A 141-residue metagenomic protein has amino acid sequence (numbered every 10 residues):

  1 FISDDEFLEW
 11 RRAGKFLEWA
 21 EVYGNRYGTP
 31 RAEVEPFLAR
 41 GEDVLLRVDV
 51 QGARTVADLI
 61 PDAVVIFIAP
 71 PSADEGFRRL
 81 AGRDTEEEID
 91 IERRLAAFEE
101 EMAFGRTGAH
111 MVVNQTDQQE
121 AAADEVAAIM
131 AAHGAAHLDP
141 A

Functional and structural regions predicted by a protein language model:
F1-V44, Q51: ATP-dependent small-molecule kinase phosphotransfer cores that center on conserved nucleotide phosphate-binding segments
L17-Y23, G82-I89: Flexible beta-alpha connector loops of hexameric P-loop NTPases
P36-A39, A57-P61, M102-G105: Conserved catalytic network of the ASCE P-loop NTPase/AAA+ motor domain
V44-D49, L59-G82: Conserved phosphate-donor/acceptor-positioning beta-strand/loop module used by diverse small-molecule
Q51-G52, Q118: Alpha-helix capping/helix-boundary segments
T55, E75, A121: Phosphate- and divalent-cation-binding pockets in alpha/beta enzyme and binding domains that engage nucleotide-derived
R78-E86, E100-A141: NTP-dependent small-molecule kinase module
I89-A97: Glycine-rich S-adenosyl-L-methionine
